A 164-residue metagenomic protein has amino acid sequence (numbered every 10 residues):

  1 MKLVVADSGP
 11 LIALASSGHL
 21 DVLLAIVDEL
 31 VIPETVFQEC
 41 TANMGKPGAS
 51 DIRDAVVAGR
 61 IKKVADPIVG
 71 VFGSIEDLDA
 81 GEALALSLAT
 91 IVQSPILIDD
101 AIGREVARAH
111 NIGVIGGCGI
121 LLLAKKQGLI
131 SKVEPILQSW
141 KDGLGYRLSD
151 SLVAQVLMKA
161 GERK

Functional and structural regions predicted by a protein language model:
K2-S94, A101, A109-I112, P135 (+1 more regions): Active-site-proximal, substrate-binding regions of enzyme catalytic domains and RNA-binding/basic surfaces
D100-E105, A109-G117, K126, I130: Mid-chain, well-packed structural core segment of small domains
C118-A160: Hydrophobic alpha-helical interaction segments
